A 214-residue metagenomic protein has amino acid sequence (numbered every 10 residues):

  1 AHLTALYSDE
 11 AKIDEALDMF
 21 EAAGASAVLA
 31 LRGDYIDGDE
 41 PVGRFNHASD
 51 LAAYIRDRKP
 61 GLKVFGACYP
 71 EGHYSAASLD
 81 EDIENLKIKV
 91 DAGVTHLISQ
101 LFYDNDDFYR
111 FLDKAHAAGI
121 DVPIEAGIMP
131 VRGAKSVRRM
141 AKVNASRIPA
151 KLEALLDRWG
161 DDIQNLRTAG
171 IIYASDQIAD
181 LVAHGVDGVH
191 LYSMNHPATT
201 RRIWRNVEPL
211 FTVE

Functional and structural regions predicted by a protein language model:
H2-L6, L31-Y35, A67-H73, F102-Y103 (+3 more regions): Active-site beta-loop-alpha junctions enriched in small/polar residues
S8-A16, D34-I55, A76-L79, L101-A117 (+1 more regions): Active-site-adjacent beta->alpha loops and helix N-cap segments on the catalytic face of soluble alpha/beta enzymes
E10-D18, A77-I88, G170-D180: Short, acidic/polar
F20, K89, G93, A126 (+1 more regions): Conserved, mostly hydrophobic/aromatic
G24-S26, P60-V64, V94-T95, I120-I124 (+1 more regions): Short, well-ordered coil/turn segments that N-cap beta-strands
G43-Y69, D113, G119-I171, D176 (+1 more regions): Active-site pocket-lining/capping segments in soluble small-molecule metabolic enzymes
L62-T95, Y103: Ligand/cofactor pocket segment of small-molecule handling proteins
